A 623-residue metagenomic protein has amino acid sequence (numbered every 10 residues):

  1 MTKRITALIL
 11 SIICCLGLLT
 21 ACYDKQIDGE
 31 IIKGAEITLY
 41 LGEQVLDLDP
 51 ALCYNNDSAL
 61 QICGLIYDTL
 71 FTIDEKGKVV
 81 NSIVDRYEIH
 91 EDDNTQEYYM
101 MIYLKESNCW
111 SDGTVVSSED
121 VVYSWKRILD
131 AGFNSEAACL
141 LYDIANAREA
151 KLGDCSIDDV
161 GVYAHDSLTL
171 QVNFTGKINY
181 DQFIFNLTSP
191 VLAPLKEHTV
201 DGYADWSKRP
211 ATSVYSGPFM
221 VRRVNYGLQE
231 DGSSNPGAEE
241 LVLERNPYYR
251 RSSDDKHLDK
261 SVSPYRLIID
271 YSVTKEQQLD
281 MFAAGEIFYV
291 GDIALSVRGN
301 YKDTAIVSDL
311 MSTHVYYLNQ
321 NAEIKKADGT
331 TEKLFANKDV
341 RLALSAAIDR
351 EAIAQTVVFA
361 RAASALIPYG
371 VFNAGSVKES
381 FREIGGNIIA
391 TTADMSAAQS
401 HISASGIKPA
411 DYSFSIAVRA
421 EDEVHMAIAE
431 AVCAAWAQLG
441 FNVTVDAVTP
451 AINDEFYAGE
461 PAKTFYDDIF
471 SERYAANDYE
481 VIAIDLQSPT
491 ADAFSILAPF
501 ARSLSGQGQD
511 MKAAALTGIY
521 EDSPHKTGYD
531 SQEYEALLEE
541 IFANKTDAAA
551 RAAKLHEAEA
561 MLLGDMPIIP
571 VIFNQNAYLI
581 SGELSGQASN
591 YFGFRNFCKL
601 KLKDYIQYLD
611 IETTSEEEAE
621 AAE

Functional and structural regions predicted by a protein language model:
Y40-D93, V214: N-terminal lobe/hinge region of extracytoplasmic solute-binding protein
E136-V200: Surface-exposed binding/hinge segments that line and control ligand-binding clefts or catalytic entry sites
I178, F183-R266, E276, T613: Gly/Pro-rich hinge or "lid" segments in bacterial periplasmic/extracellular proteins
P236-E239, S403-P489: Ligand/substrate-recognition segments at binding pockets and active sites
Y248-N300: Ligand-site clamp/hinge motif
T330-S376, V424-I428, E559-P570: Periplasmic-binding protein-like
L342, A354-V357, V445-D454, E472-A475 (+2 more regions): Extracytoplasmic/peripheral linker and loop segments enriched in polar/acidic and small residues with frequent Thr/Pro
A360-S405, A420-M426: Structural transition elements
